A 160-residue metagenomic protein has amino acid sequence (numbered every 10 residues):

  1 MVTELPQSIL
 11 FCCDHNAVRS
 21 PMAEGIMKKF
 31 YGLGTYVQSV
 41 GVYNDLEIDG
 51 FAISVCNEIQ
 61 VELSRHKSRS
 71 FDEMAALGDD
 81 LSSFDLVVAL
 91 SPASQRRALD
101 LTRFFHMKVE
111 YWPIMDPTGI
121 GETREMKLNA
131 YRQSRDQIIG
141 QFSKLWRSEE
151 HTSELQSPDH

Functional and structural regions predicted by a protein language model:
V2-E149, S153: Short polar/charged helix/loop
E154-H160: Positively charged, low-complexity/disordered segments
